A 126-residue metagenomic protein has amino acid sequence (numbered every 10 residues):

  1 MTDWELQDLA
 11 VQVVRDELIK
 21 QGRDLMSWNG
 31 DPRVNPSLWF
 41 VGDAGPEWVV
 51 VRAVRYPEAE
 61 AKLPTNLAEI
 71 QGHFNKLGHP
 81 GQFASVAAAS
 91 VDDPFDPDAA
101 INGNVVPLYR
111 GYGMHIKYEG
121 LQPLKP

Functional and structural regions predicted by a protein language model:
M1-W28: Acidic-basic catalytic patches of nuclease active cores, encompassing PD-(D/E)XK and other metal-cofactor nuclease
N29-R33: Solvent-exposed loop/turn segments connecting transmembrane beta-strands in outer-membrane beta-barrel proteins
N35-V41: Short acidic loop-to-beta-strand element that houses the catalytic metal-binding Asp/Glu of nuclease active sites
D43-E47, V51-G103: Catalytic cores of nucleic-acid endonucleases
D98-P126: Intrinsically disordered, low-complexity terminal regions enriched in charged/polar residues
